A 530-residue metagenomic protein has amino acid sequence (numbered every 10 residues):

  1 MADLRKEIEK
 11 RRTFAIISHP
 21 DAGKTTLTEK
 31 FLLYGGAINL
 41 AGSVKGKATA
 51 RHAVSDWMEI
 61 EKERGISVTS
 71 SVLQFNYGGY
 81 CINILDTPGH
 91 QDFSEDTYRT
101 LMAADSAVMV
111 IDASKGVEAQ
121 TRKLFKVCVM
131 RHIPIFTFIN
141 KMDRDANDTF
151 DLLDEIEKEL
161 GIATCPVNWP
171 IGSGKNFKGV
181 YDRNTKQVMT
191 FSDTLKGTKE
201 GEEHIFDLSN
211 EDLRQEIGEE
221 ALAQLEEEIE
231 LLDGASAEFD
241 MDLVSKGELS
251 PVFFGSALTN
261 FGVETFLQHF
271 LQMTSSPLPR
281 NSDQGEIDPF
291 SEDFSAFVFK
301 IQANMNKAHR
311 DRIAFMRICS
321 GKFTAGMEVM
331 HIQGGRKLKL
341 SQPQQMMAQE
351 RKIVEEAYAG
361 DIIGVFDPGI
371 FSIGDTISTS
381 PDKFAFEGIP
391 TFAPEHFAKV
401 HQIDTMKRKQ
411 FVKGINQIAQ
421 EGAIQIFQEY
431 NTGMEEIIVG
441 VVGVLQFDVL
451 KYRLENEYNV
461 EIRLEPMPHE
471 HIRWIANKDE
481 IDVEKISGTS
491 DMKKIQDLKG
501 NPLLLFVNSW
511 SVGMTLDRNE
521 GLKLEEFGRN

Functional and structural regions predicted by a protein language model:
M1-N530: Structural and coupling elements of P-loop NTPases
